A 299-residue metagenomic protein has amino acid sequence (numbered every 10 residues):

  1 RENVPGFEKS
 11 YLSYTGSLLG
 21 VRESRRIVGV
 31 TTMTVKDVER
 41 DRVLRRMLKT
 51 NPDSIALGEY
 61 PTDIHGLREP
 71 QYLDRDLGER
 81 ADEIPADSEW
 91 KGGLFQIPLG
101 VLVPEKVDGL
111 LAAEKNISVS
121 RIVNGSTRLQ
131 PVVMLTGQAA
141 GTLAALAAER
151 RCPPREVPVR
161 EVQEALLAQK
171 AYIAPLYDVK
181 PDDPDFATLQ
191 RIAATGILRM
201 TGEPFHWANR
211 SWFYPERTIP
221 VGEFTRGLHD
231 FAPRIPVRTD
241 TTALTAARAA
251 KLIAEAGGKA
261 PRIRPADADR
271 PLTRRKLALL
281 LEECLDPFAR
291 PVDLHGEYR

Functional and structural regions predicted by a protein language model:
R1-L167: Flavin (FAD/FMN)-binding glycine-rich loop and adjacent Rossmann-like elements that form
A56-E59, I64, Q71, G92-F95 (+8 more regions): A composition-driven signal for long, intrinsically disordered, charge-rich low-complexity tracts
E156-F186: Long, well-structured alpha-helical subdomains associated with metal-dependent extracellular/ecto-lumenal hydrolases
P175-K251, E255-F288, R299: Extracytoplasmic Gram-positive cell-surface binding/anchoring modules and repeats
